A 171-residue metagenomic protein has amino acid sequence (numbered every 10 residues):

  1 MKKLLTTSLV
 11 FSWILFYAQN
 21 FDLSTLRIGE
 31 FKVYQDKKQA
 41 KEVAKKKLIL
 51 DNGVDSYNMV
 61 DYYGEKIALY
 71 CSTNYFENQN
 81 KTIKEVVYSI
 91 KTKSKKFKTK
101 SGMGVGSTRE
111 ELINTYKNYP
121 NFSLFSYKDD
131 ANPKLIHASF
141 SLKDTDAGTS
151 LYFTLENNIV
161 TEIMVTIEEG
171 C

Functional and structural regions predicted by a protein language model:
M1-F21: Bacterial Sec-dependent N-terminal signal peptides
L4-L5, D130, K134-I136: Residue-level detector of intrinsically disordered/flexible regions characterized by low predicted structural confidence
L5-T6, G148, V165: Intrinsically disordered, low-complexity segments enriched in glycine/proline and serine/threonine
F16-D129, Y152-C171: Short helix/turn-capping signatures at newly exposed starts of structured segments
S56-N58, K134-S141: Short, hydrophobic/aromatic-rich segments at coil-to-beta transitions
H137-T154: Low-complexity, intrinsically disordered Gly/Pro/Thr-rich segments
